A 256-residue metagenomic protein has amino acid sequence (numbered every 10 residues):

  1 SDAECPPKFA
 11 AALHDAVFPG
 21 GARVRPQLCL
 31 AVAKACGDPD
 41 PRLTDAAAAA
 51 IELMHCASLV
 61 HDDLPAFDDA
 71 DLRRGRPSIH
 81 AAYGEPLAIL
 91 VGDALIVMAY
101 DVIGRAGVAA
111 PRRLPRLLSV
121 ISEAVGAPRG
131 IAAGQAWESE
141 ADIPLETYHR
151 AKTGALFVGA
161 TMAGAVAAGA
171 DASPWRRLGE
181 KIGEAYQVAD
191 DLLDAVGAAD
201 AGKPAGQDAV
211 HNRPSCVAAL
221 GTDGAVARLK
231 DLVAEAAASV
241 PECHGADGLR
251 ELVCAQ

Functional and structural regions predicted by a protein language model:
C5-C254: Mg2+-dependent prenyl diphosphate-binding active-site environment of isoprenoid biosynthetic enzymes
